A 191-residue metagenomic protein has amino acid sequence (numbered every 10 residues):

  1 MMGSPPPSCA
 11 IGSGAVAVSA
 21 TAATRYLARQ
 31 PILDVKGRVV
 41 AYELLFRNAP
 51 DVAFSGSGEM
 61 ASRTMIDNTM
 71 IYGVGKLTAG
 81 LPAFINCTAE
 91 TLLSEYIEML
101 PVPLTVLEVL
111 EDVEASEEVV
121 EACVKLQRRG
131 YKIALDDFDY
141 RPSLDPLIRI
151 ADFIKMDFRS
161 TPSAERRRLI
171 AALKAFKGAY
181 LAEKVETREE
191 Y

Functional and structural regions predicted by a protein language model:
M2-L104, E111-E114, E118: Bacterial c-di-GMP phosphodiesterase EAL domain
Y96-Y191: The catalytic core of metal-dependent phosphodiesterases that act on cyclic dinucleotides
